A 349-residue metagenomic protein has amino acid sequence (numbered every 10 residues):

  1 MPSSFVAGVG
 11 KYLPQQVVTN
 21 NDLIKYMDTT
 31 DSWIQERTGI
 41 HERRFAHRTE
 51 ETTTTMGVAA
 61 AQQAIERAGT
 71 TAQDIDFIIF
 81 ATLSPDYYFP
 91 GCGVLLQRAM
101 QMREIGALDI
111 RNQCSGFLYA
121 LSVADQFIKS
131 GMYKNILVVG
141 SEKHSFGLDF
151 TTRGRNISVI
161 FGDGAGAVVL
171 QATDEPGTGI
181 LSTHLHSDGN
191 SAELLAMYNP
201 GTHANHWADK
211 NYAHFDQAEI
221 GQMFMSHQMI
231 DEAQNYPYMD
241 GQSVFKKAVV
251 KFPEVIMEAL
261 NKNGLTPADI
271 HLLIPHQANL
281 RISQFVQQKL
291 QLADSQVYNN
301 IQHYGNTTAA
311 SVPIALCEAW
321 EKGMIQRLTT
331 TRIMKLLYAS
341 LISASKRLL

Functional and structural regions predicted by a protein language model:
M1-R48, G154-K246, E254, S345: Condensing-enzyme catalytic core mediating Claisen C-C bond formation in acyl metabolism
V6-G8, I34, A64, I78 (+7 more regions): Buried hydrophobic positions in well-ordered alpha/beta secondary-structure cores of metabolic enzymes
A7-G10, A81, R111, I136-E142 (+5 more regions): Short beta-strand segments
N21-L23, G91-R103, D125-S130, T152-S158 (+2 more regions): A glycine- and small-aliphatic-rich helix-loop capping segment at beta-alpha/alpha-beta transitions that lines
I40-R44, D74-I79, R98-R111, G147-R153 (+1 more regions): Glycine/charged-rich beta-loop-alpha catalytic/anionic-binding loops adjacent to active sites
T54, V58-A61, I65, S84-P85 (+6 more regions): Claisen-condensing/thiolase-fold acyl-transfer catalytic domains that form or cleave C-C bonds in fatty acid
D74-A81, A268-H276: Short glycine-rich phosphate-binding loop at a beta-alpha junction
K129-A165: Flexible, glycine-rich active-site loops centered on histidine and acidic residues that chelate a metal or position
